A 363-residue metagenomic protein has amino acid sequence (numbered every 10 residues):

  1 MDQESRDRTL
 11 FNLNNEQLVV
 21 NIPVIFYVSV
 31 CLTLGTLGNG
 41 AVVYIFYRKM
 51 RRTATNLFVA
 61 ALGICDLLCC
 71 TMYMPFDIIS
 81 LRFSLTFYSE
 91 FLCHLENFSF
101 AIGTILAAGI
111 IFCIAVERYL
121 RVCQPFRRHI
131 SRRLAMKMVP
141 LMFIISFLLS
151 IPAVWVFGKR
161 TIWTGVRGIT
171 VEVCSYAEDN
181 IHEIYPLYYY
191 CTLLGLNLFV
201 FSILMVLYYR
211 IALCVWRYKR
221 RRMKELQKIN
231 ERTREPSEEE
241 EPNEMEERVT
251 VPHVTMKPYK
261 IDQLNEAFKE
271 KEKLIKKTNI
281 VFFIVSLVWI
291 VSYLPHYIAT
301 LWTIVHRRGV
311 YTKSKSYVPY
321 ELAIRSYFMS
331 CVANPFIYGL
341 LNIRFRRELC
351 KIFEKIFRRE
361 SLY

Functional and structural regions predicted by a protein language model:
M1-L37: Extracellular N-terminal segment of 7TM GPCRs
D7-L13, L85-N97, A101, A135 (+2 more regions): Loop architecture of class A 7-transmembrane GPCRs
Q17-S29, A54-V116, R121-R132: Extracellular TM2-ECL1-early TM3 structural module of rhodopsin-like
V28-L32, L68-S84, N97, T104-I111 (+4 more regions): Helix-to-loop junction signature of class
L32-G35, A61-M74, A101, I105 (+5 more regions): Alpha-helical transmembrane segments of multi-pass membrane proteins
I64, R217-S292, H296: Intracellular effector-coupling site of seven-transmembrane GPCRs, centered on the ICL3-to-TM6 transition
G103-C113, L120, R127-V173, F199-Y209 (+2 more regions): Fourth transmembrane helix
L204, I280, S286-T300, Y320-Y363: Seventh transmembrane helix
